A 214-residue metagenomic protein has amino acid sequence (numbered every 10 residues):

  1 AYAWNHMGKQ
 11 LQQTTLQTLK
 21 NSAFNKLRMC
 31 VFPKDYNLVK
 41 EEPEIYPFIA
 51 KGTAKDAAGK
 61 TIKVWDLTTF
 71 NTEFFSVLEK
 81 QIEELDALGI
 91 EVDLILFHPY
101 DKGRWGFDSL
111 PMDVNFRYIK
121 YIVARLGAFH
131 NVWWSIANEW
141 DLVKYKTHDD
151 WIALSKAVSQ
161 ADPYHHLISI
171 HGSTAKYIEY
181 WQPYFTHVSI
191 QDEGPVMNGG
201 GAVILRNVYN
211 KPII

Functional and structural regions predicted by a protein language model:
A1-N198: Active-site mouth of glycoside hydrolases
Q191, I204-I214: Active-site core of glycosidic bond-cleaving carbohydrate-active enzymes
N198-I204: Active-site-adjacent beta->alpha loops and helix N-cap segments on the catalytic face of soluble alpha/beta enzymes
